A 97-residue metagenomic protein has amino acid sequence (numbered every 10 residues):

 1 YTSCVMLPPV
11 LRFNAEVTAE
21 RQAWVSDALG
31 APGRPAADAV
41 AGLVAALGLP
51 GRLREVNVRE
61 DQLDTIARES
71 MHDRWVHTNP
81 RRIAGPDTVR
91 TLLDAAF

Functional and structural regions predicted by a protein language model:
Y1-A31: Acidic, Mg2+-coordinating active-site segments of isoprenoid diphosphate-utilizing enzymes
A19-F97: C-terminal charged capping/lid subdomain of soluble metabolic enzymes
